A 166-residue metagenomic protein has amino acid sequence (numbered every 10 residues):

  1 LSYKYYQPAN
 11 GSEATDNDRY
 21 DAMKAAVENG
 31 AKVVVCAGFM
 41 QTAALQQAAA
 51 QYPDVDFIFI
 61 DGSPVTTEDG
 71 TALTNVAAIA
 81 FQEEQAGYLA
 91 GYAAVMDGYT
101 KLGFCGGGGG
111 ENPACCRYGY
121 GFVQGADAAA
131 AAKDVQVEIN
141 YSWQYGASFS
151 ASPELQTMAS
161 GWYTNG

Functional and structural regions predicted by a protein language model:
L1-G166: A residue-level marker of the well-folded mature domains of exported/periplasmic proteins
